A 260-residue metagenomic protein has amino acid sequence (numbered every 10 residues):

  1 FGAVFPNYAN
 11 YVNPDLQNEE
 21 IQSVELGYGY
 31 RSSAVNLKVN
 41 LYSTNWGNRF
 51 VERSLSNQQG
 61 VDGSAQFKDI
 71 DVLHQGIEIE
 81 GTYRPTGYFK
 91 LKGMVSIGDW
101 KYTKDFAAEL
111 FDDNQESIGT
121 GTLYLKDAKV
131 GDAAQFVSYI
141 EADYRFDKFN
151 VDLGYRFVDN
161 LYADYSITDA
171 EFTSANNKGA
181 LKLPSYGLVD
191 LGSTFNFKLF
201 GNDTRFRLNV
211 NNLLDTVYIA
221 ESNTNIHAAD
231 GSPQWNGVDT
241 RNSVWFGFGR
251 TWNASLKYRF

Functional and structural regions predicted by a protein language model:
F1-V24, N36-L37, L41-K68, T103-A108 (+3 more regions): Surface-exposed extracellular loop regions of Gram-negative outer-membrane beta-barrel proteins, predominantly
P6-V12, Q59-Q66, Q75, G119-K126 (+2 more regions): Extracytoplasmic loops and strand-loop junctions of Gram-negative outer membrane beta-barrel proteins
V12, Q22-L26, Q75-I79, F136-I140 (+3 more regions): Hydrophobic, lipid-facing positions within transmembrane beta-strands of outer-membrane proteins
D15-E20, G47, D69-L73, V130-Q135 (+2 more regions): Short sequence motifs at beta-strands and strand-loop junctions characteristic of Gram-negative outer-membrane
A34-L37, Y88-L91, K148-D152, F200-T204 (+1 more regions): Repeated loop/turn-to-beta-strand initiation elements of outer-membrane beta-barrel proteins
S43-N45, A65-T168, S255-R259: Gram-negative outer-membrane beta-barrel transporters
V158-T168, N196-F260: C-terminal beta-signal and adjacent terminal beta-strands/loops of Gram-negative outer-membrane beta-barrel proteins
